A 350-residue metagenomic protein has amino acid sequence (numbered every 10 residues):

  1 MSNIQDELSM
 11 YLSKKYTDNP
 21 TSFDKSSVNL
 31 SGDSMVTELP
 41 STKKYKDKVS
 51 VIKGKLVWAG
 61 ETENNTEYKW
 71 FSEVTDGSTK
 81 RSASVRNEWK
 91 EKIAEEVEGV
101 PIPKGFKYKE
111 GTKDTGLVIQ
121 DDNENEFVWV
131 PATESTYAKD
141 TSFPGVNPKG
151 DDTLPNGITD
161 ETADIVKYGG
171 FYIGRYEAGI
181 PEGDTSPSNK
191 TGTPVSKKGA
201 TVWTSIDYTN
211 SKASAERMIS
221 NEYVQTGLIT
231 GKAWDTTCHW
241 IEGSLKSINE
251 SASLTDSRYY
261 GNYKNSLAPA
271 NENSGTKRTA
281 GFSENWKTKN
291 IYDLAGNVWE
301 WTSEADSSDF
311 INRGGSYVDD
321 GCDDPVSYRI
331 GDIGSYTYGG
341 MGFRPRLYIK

Functional and structural regions predicted by a protein language model:
M1-T42, S50-K53: Short, low-complexity N-terminal tether/leader segments at secretion or assembly junctions of large, surface-exposed
T42, E63-N64, T133-T136, E177-I180 (+3 more regions): Acidic glycine-/aspartate-rich tracts in secreted/extracellular proteins
V51-A138, T226: GGW-centered surface loops in extracellular recognition modules
D122-E124, P148-D293: Short aromatic-cysteine micro-motif
Y137, F143, G150: A motif-centric signal for short, conserved binding hotspots located in accessible loops or intrinsically disordered
S205-A213, I219, V224-Q225, I229 (+2 more regions): Disulfide-stabilized, aromatic/cysteine-rich ligand-recognition loop
A295-A305: Active-site-proximal beta-strands of protease catalytic cores
